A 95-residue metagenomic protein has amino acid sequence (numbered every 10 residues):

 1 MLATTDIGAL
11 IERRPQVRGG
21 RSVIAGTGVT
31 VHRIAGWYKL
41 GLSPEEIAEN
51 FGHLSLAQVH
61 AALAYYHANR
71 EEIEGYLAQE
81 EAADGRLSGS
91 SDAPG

Functional and structural regions predicted by a protein language model:
M1-T30, Q79-G95: Acidic, low-complexity/disordered tracts enriched in E/D and polar residues
T30-G95: Long, charge-rich, low-complexity alpha-helical segments
